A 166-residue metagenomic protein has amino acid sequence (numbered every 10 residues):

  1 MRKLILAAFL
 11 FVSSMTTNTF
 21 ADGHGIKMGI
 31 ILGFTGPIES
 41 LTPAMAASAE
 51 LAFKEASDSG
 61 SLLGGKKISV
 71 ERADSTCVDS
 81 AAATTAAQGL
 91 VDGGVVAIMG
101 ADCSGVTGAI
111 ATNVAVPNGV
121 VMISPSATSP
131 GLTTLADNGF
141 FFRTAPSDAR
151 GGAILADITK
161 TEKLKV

Functional and structural regions predicted by a protein language model:
M1-L4: Positively charged n-region of N-terminal signal peptides that target proteins for export
A7-M15: Bacterial N-terminal signal peptides
M15-A21: Sec/Tat signal peptide C-region and signal peptidase I cleavage site
G29-E50, A73-S80, D102: Extracytoplasmic "Venus flytrap"
A47-V70: Signal peptide-proximal N-terminal region of secreted/periplasmic/extracellular or secretory-lumen proteins
L62-C77, D137-F140: Short beta-strand elements in bilobed, periplasmic/extracellular small-molecule ligand-binding domains
R72-A73, C77-V96, D157-T161: Short, well-structured alpha-helical segments in soluble
D92-V166: Extracytoplasmic ligand/sensor domains, especially the bilobed periplasmic-binding protein
